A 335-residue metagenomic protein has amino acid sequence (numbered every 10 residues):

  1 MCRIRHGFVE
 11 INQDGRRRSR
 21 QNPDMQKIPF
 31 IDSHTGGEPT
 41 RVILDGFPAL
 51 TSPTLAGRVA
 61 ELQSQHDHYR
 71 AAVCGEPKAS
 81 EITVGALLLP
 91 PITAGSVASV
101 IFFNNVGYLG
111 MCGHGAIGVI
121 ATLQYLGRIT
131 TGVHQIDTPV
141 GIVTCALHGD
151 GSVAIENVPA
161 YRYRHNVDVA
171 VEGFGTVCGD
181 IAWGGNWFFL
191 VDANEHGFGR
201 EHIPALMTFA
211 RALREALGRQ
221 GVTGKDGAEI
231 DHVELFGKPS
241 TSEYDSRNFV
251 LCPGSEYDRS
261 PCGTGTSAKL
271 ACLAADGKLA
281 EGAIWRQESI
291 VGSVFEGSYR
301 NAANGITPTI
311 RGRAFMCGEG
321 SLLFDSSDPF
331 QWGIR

Functional and structural regions predicted by a protein language model:
N12-D24: Short, Lys/Arg-enriched N-terminal segments with co-localized hydrophobic residues within the first ~10-30 amino acids
D24-A182, F189-R335: A glycine-rich beta-to-alpha transition motif near the start of alpha/beta enzyme domains, typified by
